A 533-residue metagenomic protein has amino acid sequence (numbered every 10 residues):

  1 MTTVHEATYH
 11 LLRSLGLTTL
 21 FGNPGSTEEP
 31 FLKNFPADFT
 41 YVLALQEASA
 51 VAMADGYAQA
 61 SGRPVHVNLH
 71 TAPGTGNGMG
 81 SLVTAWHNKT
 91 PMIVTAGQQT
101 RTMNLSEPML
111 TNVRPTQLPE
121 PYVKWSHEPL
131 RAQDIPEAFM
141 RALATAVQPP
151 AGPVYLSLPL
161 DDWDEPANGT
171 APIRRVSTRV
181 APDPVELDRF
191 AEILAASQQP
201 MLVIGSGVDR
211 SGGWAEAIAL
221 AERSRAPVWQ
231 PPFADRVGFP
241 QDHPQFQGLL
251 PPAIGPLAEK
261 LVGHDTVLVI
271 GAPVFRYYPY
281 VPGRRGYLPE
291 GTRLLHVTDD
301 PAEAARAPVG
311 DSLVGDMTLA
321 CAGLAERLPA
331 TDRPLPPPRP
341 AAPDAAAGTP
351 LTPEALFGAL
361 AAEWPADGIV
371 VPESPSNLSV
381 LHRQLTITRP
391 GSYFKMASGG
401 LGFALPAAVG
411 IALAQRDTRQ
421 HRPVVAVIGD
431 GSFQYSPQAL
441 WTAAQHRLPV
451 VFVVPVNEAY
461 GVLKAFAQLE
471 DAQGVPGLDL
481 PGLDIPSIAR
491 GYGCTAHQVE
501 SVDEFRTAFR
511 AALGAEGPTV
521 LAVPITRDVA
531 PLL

Functional and structural regions predicted by a protein language model:
M1-L328, E363-A366, H421, T442 (+2 more regions): N-terminal alpha/beta PP-like core and its mobile active-site loop of ThDP/TPP-dependent enzymes
T3-T18, N23-S26, F31-K33, P337-R419: Active-site diphosphate/adenylate-binding microenvironment
E28, E47-A52, N377-L378, Q434 (+1 more regions): Short acidic loop-to-helix transition motifs that present clustered carboxylates
E47, D265, T298, E373 (+3 more regions): Acidic active-site catalytic centers that drive phospho-/nucleotidyl reactions and related ester hydrolyses
T95, M103-T111, P252, L261 (+4 more regions): Thiamine diphosphate
Y122, A359-G368, A489-C494: A structural motif corresponding to the C-terminal end of an alpha-helix and its immediate exit/capping segment
Q133, G169-A171, E290-L378, E500-A511 (+1 more regions): Phosphate/pyrophosphate-binding active-site segments
G205-R210, A345, G429-G431: Conserved short loop/turn motifs at secondary-structure junctions
